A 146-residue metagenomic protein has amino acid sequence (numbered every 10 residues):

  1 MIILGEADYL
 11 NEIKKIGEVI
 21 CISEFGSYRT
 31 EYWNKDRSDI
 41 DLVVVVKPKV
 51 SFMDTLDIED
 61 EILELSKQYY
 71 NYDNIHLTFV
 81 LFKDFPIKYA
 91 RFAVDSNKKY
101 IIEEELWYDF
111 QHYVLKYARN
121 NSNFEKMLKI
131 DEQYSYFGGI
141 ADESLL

Functional and structural regions predicted by a protein language model:
M1-C21, R29-D36, K49-L146: Catalytic core of pol beta-like nucleotidyltransferases
V43-K47: Short hydrophobic/aromatic beta-strand micro-patches that form the beta-sheet surface supporting nucleotide- or nucleic
